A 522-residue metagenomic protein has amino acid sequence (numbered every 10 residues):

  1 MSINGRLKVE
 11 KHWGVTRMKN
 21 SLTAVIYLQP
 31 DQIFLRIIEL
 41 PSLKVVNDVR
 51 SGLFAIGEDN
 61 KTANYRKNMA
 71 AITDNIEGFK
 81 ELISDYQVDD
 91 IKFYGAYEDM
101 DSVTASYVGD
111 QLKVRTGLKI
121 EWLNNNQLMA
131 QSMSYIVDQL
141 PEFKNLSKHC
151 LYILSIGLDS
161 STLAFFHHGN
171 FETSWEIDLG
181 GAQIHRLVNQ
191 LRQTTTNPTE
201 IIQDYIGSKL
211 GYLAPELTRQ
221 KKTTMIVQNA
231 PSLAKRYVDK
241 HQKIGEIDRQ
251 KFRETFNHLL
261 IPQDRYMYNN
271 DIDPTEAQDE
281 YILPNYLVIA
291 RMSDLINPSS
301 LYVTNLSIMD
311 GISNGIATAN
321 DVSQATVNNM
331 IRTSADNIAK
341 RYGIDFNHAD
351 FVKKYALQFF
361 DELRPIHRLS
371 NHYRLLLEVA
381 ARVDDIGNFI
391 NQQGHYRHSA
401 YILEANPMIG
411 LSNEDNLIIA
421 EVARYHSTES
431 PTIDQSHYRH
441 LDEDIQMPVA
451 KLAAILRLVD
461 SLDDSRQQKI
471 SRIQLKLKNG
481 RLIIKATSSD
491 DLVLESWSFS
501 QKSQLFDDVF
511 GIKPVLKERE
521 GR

Functional and structural regions predicted by a protein language model:
M1-R17: Short, Lys/Arg-enriched N-terminal segments with co-localized hydrophobic residues within the first ~10-30 amino acids
R17-V46, L140-I177, Q228-N229: Gly/Thr-rich phosphate-binding beta-strand-loop-beta motif of the actin/hexokinase/Hsp70
K19-K119, I206-L210, A214-K221: Conserved phosphate-binding loops in N-terminal lobes of ATP-dependent enzymes of the actin/Hsp70/sugar-kinase
Q29-Q32, D85, V114, G157-D159 (+3 more regions): Short flexible coil/turn linkers enriched for glycine and charged/polar residues that connect secondary-structure
L40, D59-E77, S102, T116-K148 (+6 more regions): Helical "lid/coupling" subdomains associated with nucleotide-phosphate turnover
F93-G95, I153, I226: Structural beta-sheet core signal
S465, K469-L516: Low-complexity, glycine/alanine/valine/leucine- and proline-rich hydrophobic stretches
L516-R522: Short proline/glycine- and acidic-rich turn/helix-capping motifs at secondary-structure junctions
